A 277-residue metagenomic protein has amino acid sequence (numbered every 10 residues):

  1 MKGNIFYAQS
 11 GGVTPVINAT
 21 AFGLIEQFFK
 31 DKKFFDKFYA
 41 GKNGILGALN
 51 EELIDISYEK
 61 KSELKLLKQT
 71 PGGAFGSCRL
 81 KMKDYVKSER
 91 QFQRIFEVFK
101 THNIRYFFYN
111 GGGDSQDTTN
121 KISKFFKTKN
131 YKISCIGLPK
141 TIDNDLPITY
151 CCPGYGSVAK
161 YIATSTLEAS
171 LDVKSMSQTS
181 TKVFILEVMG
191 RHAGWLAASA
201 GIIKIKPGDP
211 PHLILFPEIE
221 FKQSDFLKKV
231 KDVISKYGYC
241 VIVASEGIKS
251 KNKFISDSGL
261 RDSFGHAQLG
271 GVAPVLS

Functional and structural regions predicted by a protein language model:
M1-A8, E97-K100, S277: Short, hydrophobic/aliphatic alpha-helical segments
M1-L53: N-terminal phosphate-binding or glycine-rich loops at protein starts, especially the Walker A/P-loop of NTPases
N4-A8, L67-K81, K140-Y150, S180-T181 (+1 more regions): Gly-rich Lys/Arg/Thr-decorated short loops/hinges at beta-loop-alpha junctions or inter-strand turns that position
N4-T14, A74-C78, R105-G111, V183-V188 (+1 more regions): Short glycine-rich or small-residue beta-strand-to-loop segments that form or flank ligand, phosphate, metal/Fe-S
S10-G12, G41-L46, R79-L80, G112-G113 (+3 more regions): Short, ordered loop/turn segments at secondary-structure junctions
T14-L24, A48-N50, Q91-Q93, G113-K121 (+3 more regions): Short glycine/serine/threonine-rich phosphate/pyrophosphate-binding segments that cradle anionic phosphate groups
F38, V98, Y109-G111, D117-K121 (+4 more regions): Accessory alpha-helical/coil subdomains and C-terminal extensions that flank or cap enzyme catalytic cores
E51-R105, D114-S115, I142, P153 (+2 more regions): Glycine-rich oxoanion-binding loops at beta->alpha junctions
